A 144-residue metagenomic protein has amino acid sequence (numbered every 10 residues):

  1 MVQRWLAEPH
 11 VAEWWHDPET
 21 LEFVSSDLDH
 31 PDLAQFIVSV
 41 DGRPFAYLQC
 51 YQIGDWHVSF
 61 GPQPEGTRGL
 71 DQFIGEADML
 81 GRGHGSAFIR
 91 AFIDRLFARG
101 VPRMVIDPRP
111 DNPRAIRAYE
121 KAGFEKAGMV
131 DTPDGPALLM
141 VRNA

Functional and structural regions predicted by a protein language model:
M1-S25: A short, well-structured alpha-helix characteristic of acyl/acetyltransferase catalytic modules
D17, S25-M79, R95, R99: Acetyl-CoA-dependent GNAT
S39-D41, V141-A144: Active-site beta-strand termini and strand-to-loop segments that position acidic
G69-I74, V105-D107, L139: Conserved beta-strand segments that form the floor/walls of ligand-binding pockets within enzyme and binding domains
G75, G81-A98, R117-K121: Conserved acetyl-CoA-binding loop-helix of GNAT-fold acetyltransferases
L96-P108: Conserved GNAT acetyl-CoA-binding A-motif
I106-I116, T132-P136, R142-A144: Conserved beta-strand-loop-alpha-helix junction that forms the acyl-donor binding cleft
E120-M129: Conserved acetyl-CoA-binding loop of GNAT-fold acetyltransferases
